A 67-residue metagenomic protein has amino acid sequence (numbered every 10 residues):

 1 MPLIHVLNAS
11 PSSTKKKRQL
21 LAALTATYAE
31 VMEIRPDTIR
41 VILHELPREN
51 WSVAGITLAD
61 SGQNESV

Functional and structural regions predicted by a protein language model:
M1-V67: A domain-level signal for the structural core that forms small-molecule/cofactor-binding pockets and catalytic centers
